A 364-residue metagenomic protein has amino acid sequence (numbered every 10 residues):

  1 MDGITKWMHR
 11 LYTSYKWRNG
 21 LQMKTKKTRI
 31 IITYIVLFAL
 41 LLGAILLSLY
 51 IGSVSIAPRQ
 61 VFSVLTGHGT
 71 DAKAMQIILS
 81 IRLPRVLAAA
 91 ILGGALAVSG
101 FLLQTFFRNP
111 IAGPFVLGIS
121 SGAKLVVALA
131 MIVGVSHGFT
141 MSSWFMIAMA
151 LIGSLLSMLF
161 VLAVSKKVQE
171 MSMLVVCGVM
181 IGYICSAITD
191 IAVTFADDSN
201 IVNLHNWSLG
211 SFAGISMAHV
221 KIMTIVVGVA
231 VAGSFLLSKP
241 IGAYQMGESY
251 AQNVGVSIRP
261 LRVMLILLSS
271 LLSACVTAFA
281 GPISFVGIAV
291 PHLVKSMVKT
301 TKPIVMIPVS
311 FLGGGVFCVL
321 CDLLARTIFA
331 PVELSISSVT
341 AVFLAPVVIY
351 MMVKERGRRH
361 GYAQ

Functional and structural regions predicted by a protein language model:
D2-G3: Extreme N-terminal basic, low-complexity initiation segments that serve as generic localization/processing leaders
W7-Q364: Alpha-helical transmembrane segments in inner-membrane proteins
